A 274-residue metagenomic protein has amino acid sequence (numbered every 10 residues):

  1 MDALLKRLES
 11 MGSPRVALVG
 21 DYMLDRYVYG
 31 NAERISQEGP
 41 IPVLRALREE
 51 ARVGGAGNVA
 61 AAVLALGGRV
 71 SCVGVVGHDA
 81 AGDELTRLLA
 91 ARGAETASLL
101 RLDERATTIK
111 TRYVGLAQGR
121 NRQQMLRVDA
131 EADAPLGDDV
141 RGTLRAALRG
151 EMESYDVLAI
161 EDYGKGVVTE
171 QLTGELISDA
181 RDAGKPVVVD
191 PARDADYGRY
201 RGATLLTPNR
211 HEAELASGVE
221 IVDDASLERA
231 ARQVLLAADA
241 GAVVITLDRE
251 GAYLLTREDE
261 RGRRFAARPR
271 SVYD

Functional and structural regions predicted by a protein language model:
M1-E33: Positively charged, low-complexity intrinsically disordered leader regions
D2-E9, P14, Q37, I41-I109: Substrate-binding N-lobe of the ribokinase-like
M11, M152-E153, Y197-R201: A short, aliphatic-rich alpha-helical micro-motif
A17-V19, R127, D156-A159, V188 (+2 more regions): Structural motif
R34-L44, R120-A134, P208-A216: Gly-rich Lys/Arg/Thr-decorated short loops/hinges at beta-loop-alpha junctions or inter-strand turns that position
R101-R105, K110-M152: Conserved phosphate-binding/catalytic loop of the ribokinase/pfkB sugar-kinase fold
E151-V167: Short acidic, glycine-rich surface-loop motifs adjacent to enzyme active sites
K165-Y273: Conserved phosphate/ATP/ADP-binding segment of small-molecule kinases
